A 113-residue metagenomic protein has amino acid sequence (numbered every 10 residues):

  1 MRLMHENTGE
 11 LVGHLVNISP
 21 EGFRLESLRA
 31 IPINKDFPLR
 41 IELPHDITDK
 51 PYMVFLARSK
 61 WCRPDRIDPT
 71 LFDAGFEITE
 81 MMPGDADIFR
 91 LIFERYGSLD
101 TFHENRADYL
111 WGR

Functional and structural regions predicted by a protein language model:
M1-R113: Structured alpha-helical
